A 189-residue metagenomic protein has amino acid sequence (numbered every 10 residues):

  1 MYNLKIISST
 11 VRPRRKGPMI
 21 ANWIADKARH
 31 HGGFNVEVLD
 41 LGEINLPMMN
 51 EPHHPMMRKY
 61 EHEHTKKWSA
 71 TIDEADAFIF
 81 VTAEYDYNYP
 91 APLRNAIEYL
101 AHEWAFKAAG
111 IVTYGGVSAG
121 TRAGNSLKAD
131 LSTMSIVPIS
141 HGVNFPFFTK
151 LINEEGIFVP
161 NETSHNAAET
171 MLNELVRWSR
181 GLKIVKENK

Functional and structural regions predicted by a protein language model:
M1-T82, Y87-R94, F158-K189: N-terminal beta1-alpha1-beta2 submodule of the flavodoxin-like/Rossmannoid cofactor-binding fold
I6, L39, I44, P92-N95 (+4 more regions): Residue-level signal for pocket-adjacent positions within structured domains
K27, E37, F106-K189: FMN-binding flavodoxin-like domain, especially the glycine-rich phosphate-binding loop
R58-V137: Helix-loop-strand module that forms the ligand-binding subsite of alpha/beta enzymes
